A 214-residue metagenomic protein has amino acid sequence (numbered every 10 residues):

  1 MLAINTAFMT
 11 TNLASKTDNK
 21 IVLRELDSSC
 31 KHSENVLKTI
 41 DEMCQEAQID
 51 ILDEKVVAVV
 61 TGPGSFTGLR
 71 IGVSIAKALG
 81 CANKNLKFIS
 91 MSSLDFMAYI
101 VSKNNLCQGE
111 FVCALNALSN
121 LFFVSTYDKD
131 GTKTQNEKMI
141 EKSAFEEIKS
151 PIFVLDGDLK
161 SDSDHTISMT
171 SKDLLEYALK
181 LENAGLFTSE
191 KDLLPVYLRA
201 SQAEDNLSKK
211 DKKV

Functional and structural regions predicted by a protein language model:
M1-D18, L23, D27, I89-V214: Oxyanion-binding and handling regions
K16, L23, I49-L52, V73: Recognition helices and adjacent regulatory flanks at domain boundaries
S29-C44: N-terminal phosphate-binding loop and adjacent alpha-helix
V36-L37, A47, T61-S65: N-terminal/domain-start segments enriched in small and hydrophobic, helix-friendly residues, covering either
I40-V56, K149: Phosphate/pyrophosphate-binding loops at sites that engage ATP/ADP/AMP, CoA/4′-phosphopantetheine, polyphosphate
V56-S93: DPxDG-like acidic metal-binding loop motif
